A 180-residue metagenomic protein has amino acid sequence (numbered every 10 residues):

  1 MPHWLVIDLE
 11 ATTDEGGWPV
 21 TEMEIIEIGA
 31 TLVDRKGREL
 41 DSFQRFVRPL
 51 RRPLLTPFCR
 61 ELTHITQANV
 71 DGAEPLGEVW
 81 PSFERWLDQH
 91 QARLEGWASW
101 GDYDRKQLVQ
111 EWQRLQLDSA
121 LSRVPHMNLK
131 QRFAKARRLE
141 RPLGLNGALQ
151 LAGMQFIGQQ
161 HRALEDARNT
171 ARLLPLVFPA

Functional and structural regions predicted by a protein language model:
M1-L9: N-terminal accessory regions of nucleic-acid-interacting proteins
P2-H3, T21-I28, L32-T63, R85-A180: Metal-dependent phosphoesterase core characteristic of DEDDh/y 3'-5' exonuclease domains
L9-W18: Short acidic, Gly/Ser-rich segments with clustered Asp/Glu that frequently serve as metal-coordination loops in enzyme
L62-F83: Metal-dependent phosphoesterase signature
